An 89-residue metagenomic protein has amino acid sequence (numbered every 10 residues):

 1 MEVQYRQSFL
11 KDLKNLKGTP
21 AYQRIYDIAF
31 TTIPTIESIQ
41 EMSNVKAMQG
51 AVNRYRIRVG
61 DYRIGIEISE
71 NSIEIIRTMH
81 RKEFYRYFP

Functional and structural regions predicted by a protein language model:
M1-A29: Arg/Lys-rich, positively charged N-terminal/basic patches that mediate binding to nucleic acids
M1-V3, D27-T31, A51, M79-F88: Short, C-terminally biased terminal segments at protein or domain edges
V3, Q23, I39-M42, T78: Non-catalytic, surface-exposed connector residues within folded enzymatic/regulatory domains
L13, K17-P20, E37-Q40, E70: Short coil/turn residues that cap or connect secondary-structure elements
K14, V59-R63, E67-P89: Enriched for short, Lys/Arg-rich terminal
T31-R56: A short, surface-exposed loop/turn module that caps and links secondary-structure elements
